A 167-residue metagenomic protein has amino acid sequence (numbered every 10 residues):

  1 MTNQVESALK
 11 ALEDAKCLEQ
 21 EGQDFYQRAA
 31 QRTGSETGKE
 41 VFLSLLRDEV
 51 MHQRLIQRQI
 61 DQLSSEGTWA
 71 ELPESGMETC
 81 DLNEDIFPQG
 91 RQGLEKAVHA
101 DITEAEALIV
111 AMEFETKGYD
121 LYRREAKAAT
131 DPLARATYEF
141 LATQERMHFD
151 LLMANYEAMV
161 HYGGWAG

Functional and structural regions predicted by a protein language model:
M1-G167: Non-heme di-metal
